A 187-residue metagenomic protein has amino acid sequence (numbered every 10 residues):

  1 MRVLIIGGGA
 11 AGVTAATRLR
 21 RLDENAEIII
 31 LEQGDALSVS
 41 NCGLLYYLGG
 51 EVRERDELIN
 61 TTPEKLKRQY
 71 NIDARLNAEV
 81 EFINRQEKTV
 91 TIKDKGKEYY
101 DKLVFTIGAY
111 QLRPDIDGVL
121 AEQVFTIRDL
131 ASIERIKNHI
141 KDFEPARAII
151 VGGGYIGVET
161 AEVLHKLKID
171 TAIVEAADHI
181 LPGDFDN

Functional and structural regions predicted by a protein language model:
M1-I72, V163-D184: Beta1-alpha1 glycine-rich phosphate/pyrophosphate-binding loop at the start of Rossmann-like nucleotide-binding domains
M1-L4, I59-V151, A172, H179: FAD-binding core/adjacent interface of flavoenzyme oxidoreductases
G9-A10, L130, G154: Alpha-helix N-cap/helix-start capping motif
G12-A15, I107, G157-T160: Short glycine/serine/threonine-rich phosphate/pyrophosphate-binding segments that cradle anionic phosphate groups
A15-A16, S40, R85, P114-I116 (+1 more regions): Short glycine-/acidic-enriched loop or helix-start segments at secondary-structure transitions that form or flank
L58-I59, G96, I156, F185: Residue-level preference for nonpolar/small residues embedded in alpha-helices
T126-D129, G157, D186: Short, conserved glycine- and acidic-residue-centered signature motifs in active-site or ligand-binding loops
V151-I156, L167: Hydrophobic, well-structured modules enriched for small/aliphatic residues and gly/pro motifs, marking either
